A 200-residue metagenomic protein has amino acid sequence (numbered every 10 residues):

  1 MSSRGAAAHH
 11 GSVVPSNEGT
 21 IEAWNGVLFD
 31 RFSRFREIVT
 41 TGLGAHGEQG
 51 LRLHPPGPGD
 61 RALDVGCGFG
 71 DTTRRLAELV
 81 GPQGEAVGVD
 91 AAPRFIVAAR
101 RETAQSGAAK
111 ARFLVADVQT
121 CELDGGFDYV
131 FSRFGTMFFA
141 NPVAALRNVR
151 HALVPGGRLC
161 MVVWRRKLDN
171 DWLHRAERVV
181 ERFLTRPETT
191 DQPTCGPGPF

Functional and structural regions predicted by a protein language model:
R4-D60, D71-R75, A98, D117: Conserved class I S-adenosyl-L-methionine
R52, R74, E78, R101 (+2 more regions): Short, well-ordered alpha-helices that flank and scaffold nucleotide-derived cofactor binding pockets
R61-C121, A144: Class I SAM-dependent methyltransferase SAM/SAH-binding core
G81, F139-A140, L153-P155: Helix-to-beta-strand junctions that scaffold the AdoMet/dcAdoMet cofactor pocket in Class I SAM-dependent enzymes
Q119-V130: A short acidic, Gly/Pro-enriched loop at the edge of an enzyme's catalytic core that lines a small-molecule cofactor
D128-V143, R165: A short SAM/SAH-binding and catalytic strip from SAM-dependent methyltransferases
V143, R158-F200: Conserved catalytic/acceptor-binding region of the Class I
